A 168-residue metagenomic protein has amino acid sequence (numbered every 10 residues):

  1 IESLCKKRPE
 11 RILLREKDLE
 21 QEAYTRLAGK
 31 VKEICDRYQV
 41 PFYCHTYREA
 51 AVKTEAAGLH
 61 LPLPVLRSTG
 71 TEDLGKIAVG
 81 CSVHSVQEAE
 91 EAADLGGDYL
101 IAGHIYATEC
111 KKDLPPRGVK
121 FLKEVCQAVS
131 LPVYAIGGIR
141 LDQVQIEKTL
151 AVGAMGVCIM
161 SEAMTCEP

Functional and structural regions predicted by a protein language model:
I1-L4, A23, L27-V31, A50 (+4 more regions): A general structural detector for well-ordered alpha-helical segments in enzyme core domains, enriched
I1-R8, D36-R37, V52, T71-L74 (+2 more regions): Acidic (Asp/Glu)-rich catalytic clusters
R11-L74: N-terminal active-site wall of soluble small-molecule enzyme domains
L13, Y43, H60, G80 (+2 more regions): Conserved beta-strand positions in the central sheet of alpha/beta enzyme cores
T25-C44, T71-S85, P115-G138: Alpha-helix-loop-beta-strand connector modules within alpha/beta enzyme cores
F42-A57, H84-G96, A128-A135, I139-I159: Catalytic cores of alpha/beta
T54-A56, L61, V65, G80-Q127: Glycine/Thr-rich beta-alpha phosphate-binding loop at enzyme active sites
L61-E72, I101-D113, G138-L141, I146-P168: Glycine-rich phosphate-binding active-site loops on the catalytic face of alpha/beta enzymes
